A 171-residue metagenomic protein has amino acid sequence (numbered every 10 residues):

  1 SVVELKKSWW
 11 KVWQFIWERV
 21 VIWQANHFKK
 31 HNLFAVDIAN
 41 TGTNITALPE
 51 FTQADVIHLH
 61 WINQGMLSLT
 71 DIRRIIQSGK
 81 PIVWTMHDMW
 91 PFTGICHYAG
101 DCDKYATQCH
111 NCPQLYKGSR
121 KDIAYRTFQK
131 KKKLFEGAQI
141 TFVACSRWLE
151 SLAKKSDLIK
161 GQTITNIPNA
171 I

Functional and structural regions predicted by a protein language model:
S1-K6, S78-G79, Q162: N-terminal subdomain of nucleotide-sugar transferases
S1-V56: A conserved catalytic-core segment of Leloir-type glycosyltransferases
V2-L5, K11-W17, D71, G94-A99 (+2 more regions): Short aromatic-enriched loop/helix-cap "lid" or pocket-rim segments at secondary-structure transitions that line
T46-M66, P81-H87: Short N-terminal targeting/anchoring amphipathic segment
W61-M66, M86-H97, C112-R120: A short, histidine- and acid-enriched strand-loop-helix "catalytic/donor-clamping" loop that lines the nucleotide-sugar
R73, Q77, W90, C102-V143 (+1 more regions): Membrane-proximal helix-turn-helix segments that form the acceptor-binding/catalytic region of lipid-linked
W148, A170: Carbohydrate-associated surface elements
S151-K155: Phosphate- and divalent-cation-binding pockets in alpha/beta enzyme and binding domains that engage nucleotide-derived
